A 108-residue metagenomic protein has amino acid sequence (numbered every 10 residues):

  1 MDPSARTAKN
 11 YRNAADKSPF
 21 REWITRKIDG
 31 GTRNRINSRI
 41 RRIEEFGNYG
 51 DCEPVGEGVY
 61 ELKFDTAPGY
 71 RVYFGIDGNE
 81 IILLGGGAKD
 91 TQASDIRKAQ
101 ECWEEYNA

Functional and structural regions predicted by a protein language model:
M1-G69, D77-I82, A88-A108: Basic, Lys/Arg-enriched alpha-helical interface segments
